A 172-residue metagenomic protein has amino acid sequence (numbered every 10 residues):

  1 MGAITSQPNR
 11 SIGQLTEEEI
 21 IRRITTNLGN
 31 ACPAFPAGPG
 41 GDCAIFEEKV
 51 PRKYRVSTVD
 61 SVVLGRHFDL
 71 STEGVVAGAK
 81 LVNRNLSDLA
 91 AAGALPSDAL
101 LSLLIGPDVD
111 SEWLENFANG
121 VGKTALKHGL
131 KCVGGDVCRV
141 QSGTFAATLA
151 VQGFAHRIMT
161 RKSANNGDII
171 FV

Functional and structural regions predicted by a protein language model:
M1-E73, A92, L101, G122-G129 (+3 more regions): Extreme N-terminal cap/leader segments of soluble proteins
E18, A79, G143-F145: Alpha-helical membrane and juxtamembrane elements of multi-pass inner-membrane transport and channel proteins
F35-A37, L70-L86, V109-N119: Glycine-rich anion/phosphate-binding loops
R55, V62, S97-V172: Glycine-rich anion-binding loops of enzyme active sites
L81-A92, H128: A short, N-terminal amphipathic alpha-helix
